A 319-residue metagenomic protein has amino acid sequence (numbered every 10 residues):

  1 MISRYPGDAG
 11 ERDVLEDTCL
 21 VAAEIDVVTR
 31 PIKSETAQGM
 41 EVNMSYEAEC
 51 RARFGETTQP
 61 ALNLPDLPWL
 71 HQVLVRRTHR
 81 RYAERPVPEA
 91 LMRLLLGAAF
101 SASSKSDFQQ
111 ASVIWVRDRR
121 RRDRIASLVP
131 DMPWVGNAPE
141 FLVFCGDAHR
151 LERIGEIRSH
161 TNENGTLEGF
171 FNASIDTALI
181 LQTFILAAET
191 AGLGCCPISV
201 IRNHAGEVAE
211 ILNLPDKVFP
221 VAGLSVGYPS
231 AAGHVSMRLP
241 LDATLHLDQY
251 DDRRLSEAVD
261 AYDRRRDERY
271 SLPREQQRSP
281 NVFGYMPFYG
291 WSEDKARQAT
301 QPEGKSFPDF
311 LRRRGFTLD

Functional and structural regions predicted by a protein language model:
M1-I2, P6, C145: Intrinsically disordered, low-complexity segments enriched in glycine and mixed charged residues
D17-D319: Acidic, surface-exposed loops and disordered segments
